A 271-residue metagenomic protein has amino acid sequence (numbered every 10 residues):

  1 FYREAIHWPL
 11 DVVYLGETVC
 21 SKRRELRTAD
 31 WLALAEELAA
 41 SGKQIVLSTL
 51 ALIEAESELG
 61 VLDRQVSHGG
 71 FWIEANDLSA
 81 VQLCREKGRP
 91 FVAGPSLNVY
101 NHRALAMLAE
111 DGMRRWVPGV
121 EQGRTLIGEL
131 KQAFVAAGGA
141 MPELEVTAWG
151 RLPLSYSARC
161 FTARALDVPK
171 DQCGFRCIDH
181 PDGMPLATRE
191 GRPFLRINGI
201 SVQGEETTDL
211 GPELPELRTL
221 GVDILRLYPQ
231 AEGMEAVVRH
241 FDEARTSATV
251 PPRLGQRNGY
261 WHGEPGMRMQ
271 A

Functional and structural regions predicted by a protein language model:
F1-V99, R103, M107, V117-A271: Active-site pocket-lining/capping segments in soluble small-molecule metabolic enzymes
